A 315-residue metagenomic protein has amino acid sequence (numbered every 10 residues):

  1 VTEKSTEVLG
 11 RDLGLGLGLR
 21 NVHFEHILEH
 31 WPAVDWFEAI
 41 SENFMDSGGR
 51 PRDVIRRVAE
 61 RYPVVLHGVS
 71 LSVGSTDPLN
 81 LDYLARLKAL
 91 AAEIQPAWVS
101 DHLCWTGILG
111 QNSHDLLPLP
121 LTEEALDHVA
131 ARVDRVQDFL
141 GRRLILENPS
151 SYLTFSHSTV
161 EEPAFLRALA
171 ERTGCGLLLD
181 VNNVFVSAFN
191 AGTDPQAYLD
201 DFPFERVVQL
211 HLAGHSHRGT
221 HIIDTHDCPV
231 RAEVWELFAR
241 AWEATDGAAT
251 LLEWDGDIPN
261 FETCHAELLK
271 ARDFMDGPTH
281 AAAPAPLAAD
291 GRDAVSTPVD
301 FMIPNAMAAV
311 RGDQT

Functional and structural regions predicted by a protein language model:
V1-A89: N-terminal pre-domain/capping segments
F24, S41-D53, S72-D82, Y152-T159 (+3 more regions): Acidic-and-aromatic substrate-binding clefts and catalytic sites of carbohydrate-active enzymes
I27-P32, G49-L66, D82-A97, V136-F139 (+3 more regions): Acidic (Asp/Glu)-rich catalytic clusters
F37, V99, L144, D180 (+2 more regions): Conserved, mostly hydrophobic/aromatic
D46-G48, P78, L116-T122, L126 (+1 more regions): Gly/Pro-rich active-site loop or hairpin
N80-L177: Active-site acidic/histidine proton-transfer and metal-coordination neighborhood in alpha/beta enzyme cores
W98-W105, L177-L179, E205-S216: Non-cysteine beta-strand/loop elements that form the S-adenosyl-L-methionine
H265-T315: Long, low-complexity, charge-dense
